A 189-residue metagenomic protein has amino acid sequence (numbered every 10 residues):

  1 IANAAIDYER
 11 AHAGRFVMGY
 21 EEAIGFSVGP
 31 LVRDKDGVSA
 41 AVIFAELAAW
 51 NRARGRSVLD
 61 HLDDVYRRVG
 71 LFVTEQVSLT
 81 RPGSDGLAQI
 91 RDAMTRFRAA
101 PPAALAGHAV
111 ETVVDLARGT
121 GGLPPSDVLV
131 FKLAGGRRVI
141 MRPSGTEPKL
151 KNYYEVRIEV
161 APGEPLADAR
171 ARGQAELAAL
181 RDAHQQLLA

Functional and structural regions predicted by a protein language model:
I1-R142, K151-Y153, V160-A189: Phosphate-binding and adjacent anionic-ligand microenvironments
G145-E147: A generic beta-sheet turn/junction motif
